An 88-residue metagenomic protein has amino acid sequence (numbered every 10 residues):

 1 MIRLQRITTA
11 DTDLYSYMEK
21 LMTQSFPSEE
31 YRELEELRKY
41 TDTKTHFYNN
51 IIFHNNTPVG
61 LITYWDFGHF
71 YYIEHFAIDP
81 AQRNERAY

Functional and structural regions predicted by a protein language model:
M1-E36: Short amphipathic alpha-helix that is part of the acyltransferase structural core
I7, F76-A81: Short strand-loop junctions, especially beta-strand C-caps/beta-turns that link beta-sheets to coils or alpha-helices
T9, Y40-K44, Y88: Low-complexity, flexible helical/coil segments
D11-D13, D42, N49, D66 (+1 more regions): Acidic-enriched, low-complexity/disordered segments with a strong bias for Aspartate over Glutamate
F26-P58: Active-site rim helix/loop that mediates acceptor-substrate recognition in acyltransferases
S28-R32, H75-A77, Y88: Glycine-rich loops and low-complexity Gly/Arg-rich segments that provide flexible linkers or classic glycine-based
N49-I51, T57-W65, F70-A77: Conserved beta-strand in the GNAT
Q82-A87: Conserved acetyl-CoA pyrophosphate-binding loop and the N-cap/start of the following alpha-helix in GNAT-like
